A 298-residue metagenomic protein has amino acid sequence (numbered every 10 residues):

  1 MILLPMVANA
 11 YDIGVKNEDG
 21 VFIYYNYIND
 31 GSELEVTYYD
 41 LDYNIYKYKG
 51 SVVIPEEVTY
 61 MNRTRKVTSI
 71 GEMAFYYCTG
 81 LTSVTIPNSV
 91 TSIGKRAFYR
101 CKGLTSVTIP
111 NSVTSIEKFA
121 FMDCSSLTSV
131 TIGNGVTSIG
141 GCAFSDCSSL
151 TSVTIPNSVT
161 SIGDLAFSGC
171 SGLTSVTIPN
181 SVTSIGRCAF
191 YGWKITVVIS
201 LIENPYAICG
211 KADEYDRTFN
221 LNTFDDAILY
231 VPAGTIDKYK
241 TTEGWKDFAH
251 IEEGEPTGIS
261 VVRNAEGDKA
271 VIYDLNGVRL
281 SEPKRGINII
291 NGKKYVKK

Functional and structural regions predicted by a protein language model:
M1-D12: Bacterial Sec-dependent N-terminal signal peptides
Y11-N44: Short beta-strand/loop segment at the start of cytosolic alpha/beta domains
N29-L34, Y46-S69, T79-S92, K102-S115 (+6 more regions): Structural signature of tandem-repeat unit edges
E72-A74, G94-Y99, E117-M122, G140-S145 (+3 more regions): Consensus positions within tandem repeat domains that build extended binding/scaffold surfaces
T241-G258: A recurrent domain-boundary module in secreted/ectodomain proteins
G254-N276: Residue-level detector of functionally pivotal "anchor" positions at catalytic/ligand-binding pockets or at interdomain
I287-K298: C-terminal tail/sorting-segment detector
